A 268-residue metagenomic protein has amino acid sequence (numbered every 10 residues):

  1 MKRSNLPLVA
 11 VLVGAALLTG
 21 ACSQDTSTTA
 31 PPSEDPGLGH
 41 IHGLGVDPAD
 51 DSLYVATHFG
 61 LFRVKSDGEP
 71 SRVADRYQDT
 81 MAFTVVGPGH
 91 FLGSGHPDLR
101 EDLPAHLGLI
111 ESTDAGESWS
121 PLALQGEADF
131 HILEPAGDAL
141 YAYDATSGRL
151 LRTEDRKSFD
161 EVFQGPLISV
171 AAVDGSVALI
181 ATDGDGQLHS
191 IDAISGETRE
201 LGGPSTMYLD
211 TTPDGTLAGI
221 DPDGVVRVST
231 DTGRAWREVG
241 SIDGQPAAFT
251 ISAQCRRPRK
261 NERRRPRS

Functional and structural regions predicted by a protein language model:
M1-G20: Sec-dependent bacterial lipoprotein signal peptides
C22-D25: Bacterial signal peptide processing site
S33-F62, D75-F83: Beta-strand-rich domains and repeat architectures in extracellular enzymes and scaffolds, especially beta-propellers
H40-G45, Q78-V86, E127-P135, P166-G175 (+2 more regions): Repeated scaffold domains used in trafficking and secretory/extracellular systems, primarily beta-propellers
A49-D51, P88-G89, G137-D138, G175-V177 (+2 more regions): Short coil/turn segments that connect the beta-strands within blades of beta-propeller domains
V55, G93-S94, A142, A181 (+2 more regions): Residue position within the beta-strands of beta-propeller blades
G60-V73, T80, A105-A123, L151-V162 (+3 more regions): Asp-box/BNR beta-propeller loop motif
R100-H106, Y143-T146, T182-G184, I220-P222 (+1 more regions): Short, solvent-exposed loop/turn segments at conserved positions within beta-propeller repeat blades
